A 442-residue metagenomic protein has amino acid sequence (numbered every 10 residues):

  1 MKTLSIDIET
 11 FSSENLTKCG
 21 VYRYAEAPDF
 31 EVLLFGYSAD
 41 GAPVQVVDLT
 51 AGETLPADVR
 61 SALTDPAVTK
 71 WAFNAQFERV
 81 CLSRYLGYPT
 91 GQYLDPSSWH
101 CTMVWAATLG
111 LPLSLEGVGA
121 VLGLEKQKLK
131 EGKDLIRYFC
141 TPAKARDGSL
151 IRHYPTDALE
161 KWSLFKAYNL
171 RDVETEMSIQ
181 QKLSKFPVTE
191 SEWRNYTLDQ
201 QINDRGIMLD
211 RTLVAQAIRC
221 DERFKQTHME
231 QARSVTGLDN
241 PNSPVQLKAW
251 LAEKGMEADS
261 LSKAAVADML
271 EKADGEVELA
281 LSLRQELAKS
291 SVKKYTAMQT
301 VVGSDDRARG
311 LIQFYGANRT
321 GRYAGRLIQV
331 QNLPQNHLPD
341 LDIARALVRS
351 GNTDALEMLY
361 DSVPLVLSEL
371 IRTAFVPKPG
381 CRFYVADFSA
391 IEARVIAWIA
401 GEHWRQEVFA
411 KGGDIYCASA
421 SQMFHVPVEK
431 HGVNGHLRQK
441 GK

Functional and structural regions predicted by a protein language model:
M1-L16, A27, L34-G36, A120 (+6 more regions): Conserved "right-hand" nucleotidyltransferase catalytic core of DNA-directed polymerases
T3-S5, T69-K70, S97, F383: Hydrophobic "anchor" residues on beta-strands that sit immediately upstream of conserved functional sites
S13-T17, V46-L49, R394-I396: Cytochrome P450 core scaffold surrounding the K-helix E-X-X-R motif and the conserved "meander" helix-loop region
K18-Y22, L86-T90, E257, L327-H337 (+1 more regions): Short secondary-structure boundary/capping segments
F30-Y37, G41-S184, P339-L341, G412-G413 (+1 more regions): Active-site-proximal helix-loop-helix substrate-binding element of RNase H-like nuclease domains
Q76-Y88, L109, K248-G255, S389-H403 (+1 more regions): Short active-site loop/helix that positions an aromatic residue
Y88-Y93, K128, M256-L261, A400-K411: Cytochrome P450 catalytic domain signature, combining two hallmark sequence patches
P379, F388-G432: Basic, low-complexity segments
